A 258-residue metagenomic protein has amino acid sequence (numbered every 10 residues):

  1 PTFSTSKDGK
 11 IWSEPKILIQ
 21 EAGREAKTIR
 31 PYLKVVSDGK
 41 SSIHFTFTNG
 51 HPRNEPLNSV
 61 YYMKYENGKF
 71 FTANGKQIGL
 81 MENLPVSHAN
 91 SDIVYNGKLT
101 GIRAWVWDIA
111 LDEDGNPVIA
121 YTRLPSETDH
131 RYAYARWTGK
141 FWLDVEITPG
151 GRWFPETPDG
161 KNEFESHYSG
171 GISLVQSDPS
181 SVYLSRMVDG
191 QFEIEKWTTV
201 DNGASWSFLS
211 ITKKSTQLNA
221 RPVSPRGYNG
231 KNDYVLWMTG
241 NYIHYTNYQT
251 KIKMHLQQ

Functional and structural regions predicted by a protein language model:
P1-Q258: Extracellular, repeat-based ectodomains that mediate carbohydrate processing or recognition
